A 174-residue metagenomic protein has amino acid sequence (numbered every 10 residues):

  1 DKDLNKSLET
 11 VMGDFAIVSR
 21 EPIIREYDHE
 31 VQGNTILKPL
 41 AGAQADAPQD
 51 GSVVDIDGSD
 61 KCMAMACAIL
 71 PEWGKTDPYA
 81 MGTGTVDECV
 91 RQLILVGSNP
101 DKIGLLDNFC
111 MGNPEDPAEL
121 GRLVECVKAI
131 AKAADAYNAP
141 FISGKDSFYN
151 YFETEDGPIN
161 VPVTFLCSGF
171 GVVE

Functional and structural regions predicted by a protein language model:
D1-E174: Glycine/proline-enriched, intrinsically flexible loops and inter-domain linkers
